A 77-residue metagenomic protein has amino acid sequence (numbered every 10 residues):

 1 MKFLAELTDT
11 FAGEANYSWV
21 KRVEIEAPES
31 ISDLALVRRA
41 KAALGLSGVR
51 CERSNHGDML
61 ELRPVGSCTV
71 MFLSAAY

Functional and structural regions predicted by a protein language model:
M1-K21: Short aromatic-glycine-(Arg/Gly/Cys) micro-motifs in beta-strand/loop hairpins
E6, G13, P28, K41-L44 (+1 more regions): Intrinsic disorder/low-complexity segments
T8, E26-P28, R63-V65: A structural detector for beta-sheet-dominated domains
Y17-I31: A short, exposed loop/beta-hairpin motif centered on an aromatic-Gly-Thr core
S30-R53: A short, charged, amphipathic alpha-helix used as a generic interaction element across diverse proteins
L46-Y77: Short, mixed-charge low-complexity intrinsically disordered segments
